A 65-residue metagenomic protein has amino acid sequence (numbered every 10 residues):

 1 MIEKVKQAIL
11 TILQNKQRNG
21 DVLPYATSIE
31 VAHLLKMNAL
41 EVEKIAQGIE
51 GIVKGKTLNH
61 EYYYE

Functional and structural regions predicted by a protein language model:
M1-L34, L40-E65: Surface-exposed, interaction-prone regions with an acidic/low-complexity signature
